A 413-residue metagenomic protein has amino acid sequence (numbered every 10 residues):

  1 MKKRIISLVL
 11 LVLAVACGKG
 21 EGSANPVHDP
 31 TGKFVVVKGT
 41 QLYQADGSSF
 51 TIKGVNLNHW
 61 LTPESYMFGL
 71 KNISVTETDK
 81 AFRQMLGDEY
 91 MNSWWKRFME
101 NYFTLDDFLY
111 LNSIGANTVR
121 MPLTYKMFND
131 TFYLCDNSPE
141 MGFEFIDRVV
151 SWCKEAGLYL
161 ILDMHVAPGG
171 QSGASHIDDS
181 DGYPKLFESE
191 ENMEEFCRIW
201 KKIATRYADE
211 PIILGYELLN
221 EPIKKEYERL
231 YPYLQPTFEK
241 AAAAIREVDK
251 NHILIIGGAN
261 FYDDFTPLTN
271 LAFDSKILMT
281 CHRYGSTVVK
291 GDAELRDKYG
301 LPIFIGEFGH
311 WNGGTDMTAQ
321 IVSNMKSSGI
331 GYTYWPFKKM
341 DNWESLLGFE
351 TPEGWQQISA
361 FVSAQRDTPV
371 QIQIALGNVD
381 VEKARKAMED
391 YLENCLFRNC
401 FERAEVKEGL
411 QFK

Functional and structural regions predicted by a protein language model:
K2-L8: Sec-dependent signal peptide recognition, specifically the positively charged N-region followed immediately by
R4, K19, G157-L158: Secondary-structure transition into beta-strands, especially the periplasmic turns and strand N-termini that construct
V15-A16: C-terminal motif of bacterial Sec signal peptides marking the signal peptidase cleavage site
G20-H28: Bacterial Sec signal peptide processing site at the extreme N-terminus
P30-I52, N56-I253, G258-P267: Active-site mouth of glycoside hydrolases
T31-V35, E89, E194-M340, E344-V362: Extracellular glycoside hydrolase catalytic/binding regions
G331-K413: Extended, alpha-helix-rich binding/interface surfaces that flank or overlap catalytic cores and mediate recognition
